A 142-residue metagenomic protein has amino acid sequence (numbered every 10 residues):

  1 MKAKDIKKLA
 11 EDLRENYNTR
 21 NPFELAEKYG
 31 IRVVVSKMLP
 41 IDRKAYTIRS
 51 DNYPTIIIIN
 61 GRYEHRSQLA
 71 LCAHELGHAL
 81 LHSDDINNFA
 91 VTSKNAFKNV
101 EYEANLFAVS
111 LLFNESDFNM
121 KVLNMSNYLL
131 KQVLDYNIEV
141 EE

Functional and structural regions predicted by a protein language model:
M1-E142: Active-site hotspot residues in diverse enzymes, especially metal/ion-binding acidic/histidine motifs
